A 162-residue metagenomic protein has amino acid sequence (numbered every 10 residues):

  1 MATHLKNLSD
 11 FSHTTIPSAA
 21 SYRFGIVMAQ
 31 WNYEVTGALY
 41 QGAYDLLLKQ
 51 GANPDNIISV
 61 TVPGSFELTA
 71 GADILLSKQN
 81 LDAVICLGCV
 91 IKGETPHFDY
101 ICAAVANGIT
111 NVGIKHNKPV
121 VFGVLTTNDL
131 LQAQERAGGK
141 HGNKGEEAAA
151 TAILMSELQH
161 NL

Functional and structural regions predicted by a protein language model:
M1-I16: Extreme N-terminal tail/first-helix region
A2-K6, Y33, L48-N53, D73-N80 (+3 more regions): Generic secondary-structure signature for well-ordered alpha-helical cores
H4-L8, T36, E67-T69, A133: Short glycine/serine/threonine-rich phosphate/pyrophosphate-binding segments that cradle anionic phosphate groups
L5, Y22, F98-D99, A103-L162: C-terminal binding/interaction regions
S12-V62: Glycine-rich phosphate/diphosphate-binding loop of Rossmann-like nucleotide-binding domains
W31, C89-V90, L125-D129: Short, ordered loop/turn segments at secondary-structure junctions
I57, A83-L87, P119-L125: Short beta-strand segments at enzyme active-site cores
E67-I109: Glycine-rich phosphate-binding loop
